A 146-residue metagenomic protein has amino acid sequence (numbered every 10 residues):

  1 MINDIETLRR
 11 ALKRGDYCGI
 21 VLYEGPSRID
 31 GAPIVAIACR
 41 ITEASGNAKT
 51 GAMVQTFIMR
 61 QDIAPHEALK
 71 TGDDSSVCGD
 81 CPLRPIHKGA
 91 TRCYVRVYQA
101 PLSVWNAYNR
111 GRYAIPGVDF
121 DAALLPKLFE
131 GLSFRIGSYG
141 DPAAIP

Functional and structural regions predicted by a protein language model:
M1-P146: Class I S-adenosyl-L-methionine
